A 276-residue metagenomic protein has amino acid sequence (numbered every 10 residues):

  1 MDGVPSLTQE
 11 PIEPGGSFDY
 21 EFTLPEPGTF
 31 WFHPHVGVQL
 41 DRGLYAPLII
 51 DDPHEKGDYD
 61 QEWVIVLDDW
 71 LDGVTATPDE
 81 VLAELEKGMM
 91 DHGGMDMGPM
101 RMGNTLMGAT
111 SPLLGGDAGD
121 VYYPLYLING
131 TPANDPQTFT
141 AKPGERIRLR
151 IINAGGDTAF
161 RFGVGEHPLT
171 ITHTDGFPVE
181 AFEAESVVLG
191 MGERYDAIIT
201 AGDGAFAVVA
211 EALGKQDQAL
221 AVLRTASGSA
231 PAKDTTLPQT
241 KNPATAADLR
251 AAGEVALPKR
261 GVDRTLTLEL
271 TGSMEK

Functional and structural regions predicted by a protein language model:
M1-V4, F32-V36, R42-A46, Y59 (+4 more regions): Short, solvent-exposed loop/turn and secondary-structure capping segments
M1-W31, H35-G37, F182-V188: Aromatic/His-enriched, Gly/Pro-containing loop or helix-boundary segments that lie immediately adjacent to catalytic
D2, E10-E13, D69, L106-L249 (+1 more regions): Histidine- and aromatic-rich segments of cupredoxin/plastocyanin-like copper-binding domains
L7, S17, P27, G43 (+5 more regions): Extracytoplasmic
S17-V66: Hydrophobic or amphipathic alpha-helical targeting/insertion segments
P25-P27, I152-D157, S273: Short solvent-exposed strand-capping/beta-turn motif centered on an Asx-Ser/Thr pair
P34, I65, L149-I151, G192 (+1 more regions): Divalent metal-coordination and catalytic microenvironments
I65-L71, T75-A76, L82, M90-S111 (+1 more regions): Predominantly extracellular/luminal regions of secreted and cell-surface proteins, especially disulfide-bonded
